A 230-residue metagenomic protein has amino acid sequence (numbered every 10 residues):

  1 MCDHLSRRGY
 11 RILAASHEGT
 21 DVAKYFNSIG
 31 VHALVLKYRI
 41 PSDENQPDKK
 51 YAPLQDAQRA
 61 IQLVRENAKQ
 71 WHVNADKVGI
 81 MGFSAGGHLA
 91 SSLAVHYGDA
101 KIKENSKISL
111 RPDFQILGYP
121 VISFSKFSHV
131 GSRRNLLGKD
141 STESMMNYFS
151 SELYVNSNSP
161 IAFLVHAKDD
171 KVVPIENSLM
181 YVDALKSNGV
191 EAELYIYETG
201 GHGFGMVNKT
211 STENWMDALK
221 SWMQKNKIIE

Functional and structural regions predicted by a protein language model:
M1, N27-L34, G79, F114 (+1 more regions): A fold-wide structural signal in alpha/beta-hydrolase
M1-R7: Short beta-strand element of the alpha/beta-hydrolase
A14-G19, A23, L36-A75, N208-N214: Catalytic nucleophile-loop/oxyanion-hole region of alpha/beta-hydrolase and closely related hydrolase-like folds
R59-H129, M146: Primarily recognizes the serine-hydrolase "nucleophile elbow" in alpha/beta-hydrolase and SGNH/GDSL folds
S109-D113, S157-A162, N188: Short, proline-enriched alpha-helix->beta-strand connector loops that line the catalytic pocket of alpha/beta-hydrolase
P120-Y154, P160: Mobile cap/lid helix-loop segments that gate and shape the active-site cleft of serine hydrolases
F163-H166, D170: Short beta-strand/loop motif that positions the catalytic acidic residue of the alpha/beta-hydrolase fold
I175, L179-E230: C-terminal catalytic histidine-bearing segment of alpha/beta-hydrolase fold enzymes
